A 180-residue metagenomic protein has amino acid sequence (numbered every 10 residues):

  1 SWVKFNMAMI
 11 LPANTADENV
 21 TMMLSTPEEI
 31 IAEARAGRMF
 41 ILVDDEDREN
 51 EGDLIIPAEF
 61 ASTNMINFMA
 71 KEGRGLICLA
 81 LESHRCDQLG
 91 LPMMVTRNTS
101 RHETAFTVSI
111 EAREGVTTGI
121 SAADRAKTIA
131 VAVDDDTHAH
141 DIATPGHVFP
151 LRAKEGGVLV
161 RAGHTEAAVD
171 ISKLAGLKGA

Functional and structural regions predicted by a protein language model:
M7-A180: Catalytic domains of riboflavin
